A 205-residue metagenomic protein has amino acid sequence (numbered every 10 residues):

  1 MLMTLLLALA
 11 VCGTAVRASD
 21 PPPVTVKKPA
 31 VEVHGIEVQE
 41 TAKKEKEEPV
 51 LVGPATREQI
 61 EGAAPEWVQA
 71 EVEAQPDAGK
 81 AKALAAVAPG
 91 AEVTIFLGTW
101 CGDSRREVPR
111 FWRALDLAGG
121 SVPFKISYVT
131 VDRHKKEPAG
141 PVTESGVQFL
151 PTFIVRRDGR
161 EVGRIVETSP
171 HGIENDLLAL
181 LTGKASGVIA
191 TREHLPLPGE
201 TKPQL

Functional and structural regions predicted by a protein language model:
M3-G13: Bacterial N-terminal signal peptides
P21-A88, H194, P198-E200: N-terminal leader/targeting and pre-domain segments
V87-E92, R110-Y128: Conserved helix-turn-beta segment immediately C-terminal to the redox Cys motif in thioredoxin-like folds
T94-C101, G163-E167: Second-shell loop/turn segments in exported
T94-T99, V122-E137: Thiol-based oxidoreductase modules, predominantly thioredoxin-like and allied folds used for disulfide exchange
T99-P109: Conserved redox-active cysteine motifs that mediate thiol-disulfide chemistry, especially di-cysteine Cys-X(1-2)-Cys
V155-H194: Non-catalytic, surface beta->alpha helical segment in thiol-disulfide oxidoreductase systems
